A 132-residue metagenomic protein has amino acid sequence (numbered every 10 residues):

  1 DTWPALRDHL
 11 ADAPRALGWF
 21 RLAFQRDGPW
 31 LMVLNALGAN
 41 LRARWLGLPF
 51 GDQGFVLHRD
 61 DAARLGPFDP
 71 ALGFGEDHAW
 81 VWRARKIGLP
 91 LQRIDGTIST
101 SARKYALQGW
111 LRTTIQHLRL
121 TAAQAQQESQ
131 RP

Functional and structural regions predicted by a protein language model:
D1-L31: Conserved donor NDP-sugar-binding/catalytic core segment of glycosyltransferases
P4-A5, L37, A79, R83 (+2 more regions): Alpha-helical elements of Rossmann-like donor-binding domains used by nucleotide-donor carbohydrate transfer enzymes
G18-L22, I94-G96, T100-S101: Short glycine/serine/threonine-enriched helix-capping/active-site loop that flanks the nucleotide-sugar donor pocket
V33, L37-W45: Short, glycine-/aromatic-enriched active-site segment of Class I SAM-dependent methyltransferases
G51-G66: Conserved nucleotide-sugar donor-binding and metal-coordinating catalytic region shared by glycosyltransferases
L57, E76, R93: A conserved hydrophobic position in a structured secondary element of the catalytic/binding core that shapes
P70-L72, V81-S99: Catalytic donor-sugar/metal-binding loop of nucleotide-sugar-dependent glycosyltransferases
G109-P132: Catalytic core of nucleotide-sugar-dependent glycosyltransferases
